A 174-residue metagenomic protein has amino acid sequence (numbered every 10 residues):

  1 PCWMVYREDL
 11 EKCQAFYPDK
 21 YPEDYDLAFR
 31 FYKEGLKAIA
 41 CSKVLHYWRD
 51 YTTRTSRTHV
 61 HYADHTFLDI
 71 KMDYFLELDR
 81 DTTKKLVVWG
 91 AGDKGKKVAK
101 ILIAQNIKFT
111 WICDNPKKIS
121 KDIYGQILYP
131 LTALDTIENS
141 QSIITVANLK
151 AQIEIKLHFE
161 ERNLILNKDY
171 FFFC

Functional and structural regions predicted by a protein language model:
P1-C13: Conserved nucleotide-sugar donor-binding and metal-coordinating catalytic region shared by glycosyltransferases
Y21-L27: Acidic donor-binding loop at a coil-to-helix junction in glycosyltransferase catalytic cores that engages
Y25, A38-L45: Catalytic beta-strand/loop signature of glycosyltransferases that borders the donor
F31-Y32: Hydrophobic residues within well-ordered alpha-helices
K43-V44, W48-D50, R57-T82: Catalytic core of nucleotide-sugar-dependent glycosyltransferases
T83-L102: Glycine-rich adenosine-cofactor-binding loop
T110-P116: Short internal beta-strands
K117-C174: Phosphate-bearing ligand-interacting subdomains that bind or position ATP/ADP/UDP/GDP/NAD(P) or nucleotide-linked
